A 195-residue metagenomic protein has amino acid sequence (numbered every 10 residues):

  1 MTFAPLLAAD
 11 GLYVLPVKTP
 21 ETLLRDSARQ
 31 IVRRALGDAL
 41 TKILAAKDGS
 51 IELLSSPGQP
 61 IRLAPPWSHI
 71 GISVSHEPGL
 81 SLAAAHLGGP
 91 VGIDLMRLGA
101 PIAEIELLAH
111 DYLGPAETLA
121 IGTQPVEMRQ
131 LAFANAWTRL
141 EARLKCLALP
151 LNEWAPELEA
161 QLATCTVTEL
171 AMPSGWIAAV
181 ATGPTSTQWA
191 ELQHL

Functional and structural regions predicted by a protein language model:
M1-L195: Core catalytic alpha/beta fold that binds nucleotide/phospho-ligands
